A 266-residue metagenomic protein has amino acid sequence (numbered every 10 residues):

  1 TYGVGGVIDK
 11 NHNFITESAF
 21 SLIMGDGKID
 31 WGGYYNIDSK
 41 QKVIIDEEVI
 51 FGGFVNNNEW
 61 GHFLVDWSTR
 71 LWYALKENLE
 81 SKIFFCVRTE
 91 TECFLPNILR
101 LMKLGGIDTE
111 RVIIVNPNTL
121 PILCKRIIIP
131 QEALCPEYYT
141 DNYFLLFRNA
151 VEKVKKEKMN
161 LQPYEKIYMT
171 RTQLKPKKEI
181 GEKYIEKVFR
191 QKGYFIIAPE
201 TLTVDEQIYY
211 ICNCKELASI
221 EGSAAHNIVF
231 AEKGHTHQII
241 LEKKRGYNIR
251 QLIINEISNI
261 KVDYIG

Functional and structural regions predicted by a protein language model:
T1-G266: The feature primarily captures lumenal catalytic ectodomains of type II secretory-pathway glycosyltransferases
